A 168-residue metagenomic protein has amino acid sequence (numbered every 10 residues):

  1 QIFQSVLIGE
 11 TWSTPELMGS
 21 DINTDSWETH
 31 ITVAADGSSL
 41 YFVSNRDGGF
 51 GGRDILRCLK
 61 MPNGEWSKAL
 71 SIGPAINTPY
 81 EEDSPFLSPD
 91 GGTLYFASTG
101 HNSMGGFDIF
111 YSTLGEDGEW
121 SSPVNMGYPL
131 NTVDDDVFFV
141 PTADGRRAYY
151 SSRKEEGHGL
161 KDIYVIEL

Functional and structural regions predicted by a protein language model:
Q1-L168: Short, conserved micro-motifs composed of acidic
